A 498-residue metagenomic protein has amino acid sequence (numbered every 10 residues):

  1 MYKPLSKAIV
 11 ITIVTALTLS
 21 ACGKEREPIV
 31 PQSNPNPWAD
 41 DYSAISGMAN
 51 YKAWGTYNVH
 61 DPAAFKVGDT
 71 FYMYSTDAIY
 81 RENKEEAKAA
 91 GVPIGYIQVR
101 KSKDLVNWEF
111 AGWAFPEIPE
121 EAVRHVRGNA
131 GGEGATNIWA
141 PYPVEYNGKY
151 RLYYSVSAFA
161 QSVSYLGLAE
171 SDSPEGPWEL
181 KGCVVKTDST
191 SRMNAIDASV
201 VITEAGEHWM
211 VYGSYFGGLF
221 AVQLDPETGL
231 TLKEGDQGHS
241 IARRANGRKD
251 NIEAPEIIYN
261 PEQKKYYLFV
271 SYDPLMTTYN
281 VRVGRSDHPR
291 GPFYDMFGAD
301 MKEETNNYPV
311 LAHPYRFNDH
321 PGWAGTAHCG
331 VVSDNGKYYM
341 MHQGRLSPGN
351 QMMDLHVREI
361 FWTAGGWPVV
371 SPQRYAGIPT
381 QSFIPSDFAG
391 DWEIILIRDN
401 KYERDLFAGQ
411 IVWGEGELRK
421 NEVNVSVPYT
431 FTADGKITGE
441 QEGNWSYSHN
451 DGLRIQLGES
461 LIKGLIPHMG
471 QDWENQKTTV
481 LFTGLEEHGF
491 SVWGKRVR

Functional and structural regions predicted by a protein language model:
M1-I9: Bacterial N-terminal signal peptides that target proteins for export
V10-T18: Bacterial N-terminal signal peptides
C22-R498: Carbohydrate-active catalytic/glycan-binding domains of CAZyme proteins, especially the secreted or lumenal ectodomains
